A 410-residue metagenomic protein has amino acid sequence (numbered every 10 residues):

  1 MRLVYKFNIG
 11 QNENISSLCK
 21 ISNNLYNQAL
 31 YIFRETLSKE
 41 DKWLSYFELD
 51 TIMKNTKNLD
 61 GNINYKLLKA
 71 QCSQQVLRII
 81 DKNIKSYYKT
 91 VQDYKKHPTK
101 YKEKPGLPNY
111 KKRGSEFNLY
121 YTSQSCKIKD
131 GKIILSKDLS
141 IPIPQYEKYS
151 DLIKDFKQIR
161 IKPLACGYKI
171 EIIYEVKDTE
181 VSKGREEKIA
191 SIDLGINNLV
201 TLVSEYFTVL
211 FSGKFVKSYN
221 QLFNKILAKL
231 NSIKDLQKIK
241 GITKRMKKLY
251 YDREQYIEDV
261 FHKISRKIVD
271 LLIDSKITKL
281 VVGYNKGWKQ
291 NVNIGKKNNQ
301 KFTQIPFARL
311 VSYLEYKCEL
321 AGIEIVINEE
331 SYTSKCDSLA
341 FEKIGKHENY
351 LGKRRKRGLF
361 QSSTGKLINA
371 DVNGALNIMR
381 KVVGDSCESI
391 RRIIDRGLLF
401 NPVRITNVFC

Functional and structural regions predicted by a protein language model:
M1-Q75: Gly/serine-rich nucleotide phosphate-binding loop at the start of the catalytic core of nucleotide/ADP-ribose-handling
L25, A29, C72-Y87, A370-V382: Stable alpha-helical structural segments in soluble proteins, enriched in small hydrophobic residues
S38-N55, L59-D60, A165-V311, S389-C410: Substrate-contacting helices/loops that form the catalytic groove of nucleic-acid and nucleotide-polymer processing
E48-L164, Q300, Q304: Acidic carboxylate diad motif detector
Q124-S136, L199-V203, R357-S363: Short polybasic amphipathic segments
K132-P142, I172-D178, S204-Y206, L339 (+1 more regions): Secondary-structure transition/turn motif
N299-C410: Positively charged, low-complexity nucleic-acid-binding target-recognition regions
